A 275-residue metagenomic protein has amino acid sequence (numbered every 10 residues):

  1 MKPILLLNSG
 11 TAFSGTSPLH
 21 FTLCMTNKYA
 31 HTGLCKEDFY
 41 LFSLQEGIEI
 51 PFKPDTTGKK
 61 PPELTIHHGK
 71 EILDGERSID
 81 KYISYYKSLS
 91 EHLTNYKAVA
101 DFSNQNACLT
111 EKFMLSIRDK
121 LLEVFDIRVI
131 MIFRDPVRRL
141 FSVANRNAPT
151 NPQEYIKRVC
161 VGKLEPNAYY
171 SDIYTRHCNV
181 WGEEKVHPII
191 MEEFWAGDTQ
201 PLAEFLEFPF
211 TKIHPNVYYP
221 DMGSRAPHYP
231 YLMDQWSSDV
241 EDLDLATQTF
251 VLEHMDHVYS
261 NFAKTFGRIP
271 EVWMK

Functional and structural regions predicted by a protein language model:
M1-K97, D101-S103, T150, W181: PAPS-dependent sulfotransferase catalytic core
K2-H20, C24, A30, F39 (+4 more regions): A generic "structured core" feature
G15-F21, F39-F42, I48-I50, N106-E111 (+3 more regions): Short catalytic/ligand-binding loop motif for oxyanion handling, primarily in non-cytosolic enzymes, centered on
G15-T16, A100, I117, V129 (+6 more regions): Generic structural signal for small/hydrophobic residues in well-ordered secondary structure, especially within
H68-K70, D101-A107, E154-E165, D239-T249: Surface-exposed cleft-lining segments at the edges of enzyme active sites
E71-I79, N106-K112, E165, E192-G197: Acidic-and-aromatic substrate-binding clefts and catalytic sites of carbohydrate-active enzymes
E123-V143: Conserved phosphate-donor/acceptor-positioning beta-strand/loop module used by diverse small-molecule
T175-S260, R268-K275: The conserved 3'-phosphoadenosine-5'-phosphosulfate
